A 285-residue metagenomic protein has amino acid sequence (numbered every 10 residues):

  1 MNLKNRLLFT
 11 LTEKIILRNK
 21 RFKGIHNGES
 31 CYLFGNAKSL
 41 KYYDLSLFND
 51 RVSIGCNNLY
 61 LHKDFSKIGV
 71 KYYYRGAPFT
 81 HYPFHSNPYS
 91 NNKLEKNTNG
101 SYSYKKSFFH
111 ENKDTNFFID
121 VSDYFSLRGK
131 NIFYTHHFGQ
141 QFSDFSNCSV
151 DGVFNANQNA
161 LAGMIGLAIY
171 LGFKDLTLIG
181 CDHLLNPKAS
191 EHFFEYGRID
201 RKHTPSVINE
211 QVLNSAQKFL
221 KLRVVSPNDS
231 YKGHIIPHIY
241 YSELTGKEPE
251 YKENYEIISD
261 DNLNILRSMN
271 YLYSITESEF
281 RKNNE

Functional and structural regions predicted by a protein language model:
M1-E285: Metal-ion/cofactor- or nucleotide/acyl-coenzyme-handling active-site neighborhoods
